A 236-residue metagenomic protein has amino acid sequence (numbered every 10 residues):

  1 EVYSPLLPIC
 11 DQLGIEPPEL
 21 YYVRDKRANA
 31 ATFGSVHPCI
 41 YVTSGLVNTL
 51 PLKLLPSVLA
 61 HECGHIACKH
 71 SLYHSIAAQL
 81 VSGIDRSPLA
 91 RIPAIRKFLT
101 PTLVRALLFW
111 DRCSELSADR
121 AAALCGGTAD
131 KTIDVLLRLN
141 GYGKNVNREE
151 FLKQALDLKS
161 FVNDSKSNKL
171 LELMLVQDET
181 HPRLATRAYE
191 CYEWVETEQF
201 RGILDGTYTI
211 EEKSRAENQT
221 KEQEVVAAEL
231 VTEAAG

Functional and structural regions predicted by a protein language model:
E1-Y73: Peri-catalytic and regulatory segments of divalent metal-dependent proteins
L6-C10, P56, D111-I133: An active-site-proximal "capping" alpha-helix that borders the catalytic cofactor pocket
E19, S71-A78, T128-L137: Acidic/histidine metal-binding catalytic segments
L52, H70, D111, E115 (+1 more regions): Solvent-exposed, acidic/flexible segments
A60, P93-L107, D111: Catalytic-site beta-strand/loop segments enriched in glycine and acidic/polar residues
C68-P101, N140: Post-HEXXH active-site segment of zinc metalloproteases
T102, R120, L124, T128-G236: Cytosolic-facing loops and C-terminal tails of multi-pass membrane proteins
